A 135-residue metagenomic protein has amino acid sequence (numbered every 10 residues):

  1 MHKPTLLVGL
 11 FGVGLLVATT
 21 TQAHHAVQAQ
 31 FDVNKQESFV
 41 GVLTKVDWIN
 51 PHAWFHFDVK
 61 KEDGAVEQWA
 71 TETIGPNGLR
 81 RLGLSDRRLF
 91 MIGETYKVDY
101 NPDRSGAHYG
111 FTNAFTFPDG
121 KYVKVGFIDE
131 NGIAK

Functional and structural regions predicted by a protein language model:
M1-G9: Bacterial N-terminal signal peptides that target proteins for export
A18-T20: N-terminal signal peptide c-region/cleavage motif recognized by signal peptidases
Q22-E37: Short boundary/loop segments of OB/S1/cold-shock single-stranded nucleic-acid-binding domains
G41-L43: Conserved hydrophobic positions within beta-strands
I49-K60: Short aromatic-glycine-enriched beta-strand elements
G64-N77: Short, basic/aromatic beta-hairpin or loop at an interaction surface
R81-V98: Short nucleic-acid-contacting surface segments enriched for D/E, G, S/T with interspersed K/R
N101-I128: OB-fold/S1-family single-stranded nucleic acid-binding modules
